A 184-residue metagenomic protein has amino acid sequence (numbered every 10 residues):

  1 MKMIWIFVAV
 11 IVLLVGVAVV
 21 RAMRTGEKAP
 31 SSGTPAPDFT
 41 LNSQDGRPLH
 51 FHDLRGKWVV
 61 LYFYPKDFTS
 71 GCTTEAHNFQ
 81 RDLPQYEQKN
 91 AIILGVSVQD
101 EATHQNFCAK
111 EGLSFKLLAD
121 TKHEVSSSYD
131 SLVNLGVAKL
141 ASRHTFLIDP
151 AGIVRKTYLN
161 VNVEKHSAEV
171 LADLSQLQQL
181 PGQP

Functional and structural regions predicted by a protein language model:
M1-N42, P184: N-terminal targeting signals for export/organelle localization
A36-P37, W58, S142-H144: Short loop/turn microsegments at loop-to-beta-strand junctions
D45-R47, K122, A151: Residue-level recognition of short loop/turn positions
F51-T74, F79: Short active-site neighborhood of thiol/selenol oxidoreductases, capturing the structured segment around
T73-L113, T121-S128: Structural microenvironment flanking redox-active thiols in thiol-disulfide oxidoreductases
L113-F115, L132-L135, K139-F146: Structural micro-motif
L140-P184: Thiol-/selenol-based redox modules, centered on thioredoxin-like and closely related oxidoreductase domains
